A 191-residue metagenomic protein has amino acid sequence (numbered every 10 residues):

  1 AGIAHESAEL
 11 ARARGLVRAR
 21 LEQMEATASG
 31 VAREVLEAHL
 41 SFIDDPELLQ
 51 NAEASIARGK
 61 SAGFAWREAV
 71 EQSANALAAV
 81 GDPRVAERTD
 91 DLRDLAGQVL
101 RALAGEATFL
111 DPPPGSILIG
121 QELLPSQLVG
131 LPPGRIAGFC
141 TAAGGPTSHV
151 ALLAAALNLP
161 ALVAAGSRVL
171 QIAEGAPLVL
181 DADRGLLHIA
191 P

Functional and structural regions predicted by a protein language model:
A1-P191: Non-catalytic, soluble scaffold/interaction modules
